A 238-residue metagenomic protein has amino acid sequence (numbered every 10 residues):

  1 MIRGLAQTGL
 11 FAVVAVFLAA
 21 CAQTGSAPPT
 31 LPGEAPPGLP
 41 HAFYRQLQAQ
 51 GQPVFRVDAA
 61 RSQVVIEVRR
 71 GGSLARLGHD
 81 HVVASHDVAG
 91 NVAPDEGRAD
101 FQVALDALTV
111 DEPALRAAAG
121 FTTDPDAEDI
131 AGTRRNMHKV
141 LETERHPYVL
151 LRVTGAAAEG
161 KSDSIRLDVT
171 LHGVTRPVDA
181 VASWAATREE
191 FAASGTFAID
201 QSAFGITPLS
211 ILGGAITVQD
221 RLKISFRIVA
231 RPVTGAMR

Functional and structural regions predicted by a protein language model:
M1-G4: Positively charged n-region of N-terminal signal peptides that target proteins for export
Q7-T8, F226: Non-catalytic interaction surface on structured domains
T8-A19: Bacterial N-terminal signal peptides
C21-R238: Low-complexity, acidic/polar, glycine-enriched regions of mature
